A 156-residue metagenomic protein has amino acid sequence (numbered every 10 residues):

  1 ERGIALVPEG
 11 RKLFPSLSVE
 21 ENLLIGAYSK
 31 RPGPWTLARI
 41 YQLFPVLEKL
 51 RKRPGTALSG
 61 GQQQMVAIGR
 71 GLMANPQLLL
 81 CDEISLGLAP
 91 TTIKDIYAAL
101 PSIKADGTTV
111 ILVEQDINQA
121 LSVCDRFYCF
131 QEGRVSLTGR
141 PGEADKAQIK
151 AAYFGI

Functional and structural regions predicted by a protein language model:
V19-W35, P45-E48, G139, I156: ABC-type ATPase nucleotide-binding domains, specifically the catalytic core motifs of the NBD
P54-L58, Q62: Conserved ABC ATPase signature
G71-L72: ABC ATPase C-loop
N75: Conserved catalytic motifs of ABC-family nucleotide-binding domains
L79-D82: Catalytic Walker B motif of ABC-type/P-loop ATPase nucleotide-binding domains
K94-D106: Helical segment within the ABC ATPase nucleotide-binding domain
E114-Q115: H-loop/switch region of ABC-family ATPase nucleotide-binding domains
F127-G139: H-loop (His-switch) and adjacent beta-strand-loop-beta switch element of ABC-type ATPase nucleotide-binding domains
